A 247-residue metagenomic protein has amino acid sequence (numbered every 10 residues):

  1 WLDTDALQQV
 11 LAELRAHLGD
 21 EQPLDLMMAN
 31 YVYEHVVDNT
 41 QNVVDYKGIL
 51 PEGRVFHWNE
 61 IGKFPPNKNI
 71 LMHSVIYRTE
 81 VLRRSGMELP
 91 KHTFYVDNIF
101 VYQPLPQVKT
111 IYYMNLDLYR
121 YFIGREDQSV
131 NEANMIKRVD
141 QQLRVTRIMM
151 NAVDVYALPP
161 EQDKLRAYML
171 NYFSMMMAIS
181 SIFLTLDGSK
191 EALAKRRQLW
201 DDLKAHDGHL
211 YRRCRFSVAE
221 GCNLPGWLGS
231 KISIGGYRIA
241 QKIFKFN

Functional and structural regions predicted by a protein language model:
W1-Y112, Y119, I123-M135: Donor-binding/catalytic cores of nucleotide-activated saccharide and glycerol-phosphate transferases/polymerases
G19-L24, P160-R166: Short helix-terminating capping/connector loops at secondary-structure junctions
N67-I70, N98, M135-Q142, D163-L170: Amphipathic, non-membrane alpha-helical segments in soluble helical-bundle scaffolds
R83-G86, M150, W227: Amphipathic, well-packed alpha-helical segments that form the structural scaffold of globular domains
F100, V145, F173: Catalytic-loop motifs flanking and including active-site residues across diverse enzymes
L116-R125, N131-P160, M176-I179, L186-H209: Catalytic core of nucleotide-sugar-dependent glycosyltransferases
A167-I182: Amphipathic alpha-helical repeat scaffolds of TPR domains
L186-N247: Membrane-interface aromatic/basic loop that binds lipid-linked glycans or pyrophosphate carriers, typified by
